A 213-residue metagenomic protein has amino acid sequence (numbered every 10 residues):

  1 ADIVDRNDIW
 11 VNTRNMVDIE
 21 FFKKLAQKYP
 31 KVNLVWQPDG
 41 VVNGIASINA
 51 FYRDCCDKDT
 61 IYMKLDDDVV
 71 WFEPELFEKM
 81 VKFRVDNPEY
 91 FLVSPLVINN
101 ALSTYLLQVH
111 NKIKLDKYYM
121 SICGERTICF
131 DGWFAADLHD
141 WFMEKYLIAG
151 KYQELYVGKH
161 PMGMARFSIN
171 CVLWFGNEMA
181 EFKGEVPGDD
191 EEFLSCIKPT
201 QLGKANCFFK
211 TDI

Functional and structural regions predicted by a protein language model:
A1-V4: Short, acidic, metal-binding catalytic loop of nucleotide-sugar glycosyltransferases
R6-V11, K24, K28-Y29, V97 (+1 more regions): Long, low-complexity intrinsically disordered regions enriched in Ser/Thr/Pro/Gly
N12-K64, V70-L76: Active-site-proximal specificity loops/subdomain of glycosyltransferases
R14-M16, G40-V42, D68-V70, I98-A101 (+2 more regions): Short, solvent-exposed loop/turn segments at secondary-structure junctions
F21-K23, E75-E78, L106-Q108, E185-V186: Short coil/turn segments at secondary-structure boundaries
K79-A180: Conserved catalytic core of nucleotide-sugar-dependent glycosyltransferases
G176-E185, G203-I213: Active-site donor/metal-binding and catalytic loop motifs of nucleotide-sugar-dependent glycosylation enzymes
P187-C196: Acidic donor-binding loop at a coil-to-helix junction in glycosyltransferase catalytic cores that engages
